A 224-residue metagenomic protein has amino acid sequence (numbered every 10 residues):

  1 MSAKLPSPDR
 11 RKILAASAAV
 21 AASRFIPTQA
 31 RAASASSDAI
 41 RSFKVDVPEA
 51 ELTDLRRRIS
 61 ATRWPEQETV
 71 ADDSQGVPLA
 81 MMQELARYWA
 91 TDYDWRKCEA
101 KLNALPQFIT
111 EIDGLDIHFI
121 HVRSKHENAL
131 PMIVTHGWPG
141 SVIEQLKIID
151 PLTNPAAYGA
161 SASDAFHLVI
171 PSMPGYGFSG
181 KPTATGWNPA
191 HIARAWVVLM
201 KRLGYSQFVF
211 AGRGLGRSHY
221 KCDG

Functional and structural regions predicted by a protein language model:
S2-V20: N-terminal secretory signal peptides and thylakoid transit peptides that target proteins across membranes
V20, T62, P155: Phosphate/oxyanion-binding loops and surfaces in catalytic or ligand/nucleic-acid-binding neighborhoods
I26-L52: C-terminal segment of N-terminal export signals and the immediately downstream linker at the start of the mature
R31-D38, Q75-P78, A104, E111: Alpha-helical solenoid repeat scaffolds of the TPR/TPR-like class and their adjacent stem/linker regions that mediate
E49-T53, L79-Q83, I143-L146, A190 (+1 more regions): A structural signal for well-ordered alpha-helical segments within the folded catalytic domains of diverse enzymes
S60-Q107: An N-terminal hydrophobic leader/cap segment in hydrolases
W89-Y93, C98-G224: Catalytic cores of eukaryotic secretory-pathway lumenal/extracellular enzymes that build and remodel glycoconjugates
